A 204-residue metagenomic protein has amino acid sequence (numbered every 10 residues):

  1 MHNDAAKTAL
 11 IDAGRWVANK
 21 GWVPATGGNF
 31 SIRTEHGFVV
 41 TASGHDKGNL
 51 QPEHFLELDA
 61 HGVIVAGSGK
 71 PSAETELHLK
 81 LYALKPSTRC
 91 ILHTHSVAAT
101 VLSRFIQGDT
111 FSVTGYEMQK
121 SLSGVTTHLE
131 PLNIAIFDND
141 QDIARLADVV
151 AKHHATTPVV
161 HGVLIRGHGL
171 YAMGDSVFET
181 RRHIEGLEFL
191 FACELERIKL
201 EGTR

Functional and structural regions predicted by a protein language model:
M1-R204: Glycine-rich flexible loops
